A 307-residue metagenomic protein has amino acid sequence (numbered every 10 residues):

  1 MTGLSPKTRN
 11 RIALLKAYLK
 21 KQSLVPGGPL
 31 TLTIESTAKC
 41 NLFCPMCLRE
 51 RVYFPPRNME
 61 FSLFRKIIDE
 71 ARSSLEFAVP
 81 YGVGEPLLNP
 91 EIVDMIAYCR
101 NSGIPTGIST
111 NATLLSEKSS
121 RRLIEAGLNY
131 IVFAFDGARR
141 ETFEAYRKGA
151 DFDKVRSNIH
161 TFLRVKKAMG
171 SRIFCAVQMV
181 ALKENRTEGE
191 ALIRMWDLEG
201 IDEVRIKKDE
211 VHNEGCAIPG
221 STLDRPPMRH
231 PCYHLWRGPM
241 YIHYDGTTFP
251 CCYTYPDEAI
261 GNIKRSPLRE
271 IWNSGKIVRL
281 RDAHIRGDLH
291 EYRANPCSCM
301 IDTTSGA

Functional and structural regions predicted by a protein language model:
M1-T33, C216-R229, R237, K276-L289 (+1 more regions): N-terminal [4Fe-4S]-dependent radical SAM core
T2-Y130, E141, A145, G149 (+2 more regions): Conserved alpha-helical substructure of the radical SAM core
T33, T37-C40, R225, Y244 (+1 more regions): Residue-level signal for mature regions of secreted extracellular proteins and peptides
L42, T106, R140-E141, G238 (+4 more regions): Glycine-centered loop/turn positions within well-structured domains that cap or flank conserved ligand/cofactor-binding
E50-R51, G137-R139, C252-Y255: Short, histidine-centered active-site or binding-site loop motifs used for metal coordination, general acid-base
S73-Y81, N101-G107, E125-G137, D153-G220 (+1 more regions): Conserved C-terminal portion of the radical SAM core fold that forms the substrate/S-adenosylmethionine-binding
N89, L115-E117, R186-G189, F249 (+1 more regions): Short, well-ordered alpha-helical microsegments
R164-F174, R194-P231, T247-T248, C252-G306: C-terminal accessory region of radical SAM enzymes
